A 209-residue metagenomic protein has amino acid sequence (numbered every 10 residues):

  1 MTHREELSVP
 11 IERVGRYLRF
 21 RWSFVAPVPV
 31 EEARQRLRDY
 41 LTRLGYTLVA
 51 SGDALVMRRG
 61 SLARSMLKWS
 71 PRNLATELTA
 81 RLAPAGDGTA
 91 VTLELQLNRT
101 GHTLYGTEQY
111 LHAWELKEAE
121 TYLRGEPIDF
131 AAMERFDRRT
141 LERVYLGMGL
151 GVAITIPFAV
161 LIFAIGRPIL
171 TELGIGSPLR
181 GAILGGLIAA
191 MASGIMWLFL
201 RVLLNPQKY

Functional and structural regions predicted by a protein language model:
T2-S23, V28-P157, R167, G185-Y209: Ser/Thr-rich, low-complexity intrinsically disordered terminal regions
A159, F163: Histidine-centered active-site/metal-ligand motif
A164-A182: Membrane-interfacial hairpin junctions
